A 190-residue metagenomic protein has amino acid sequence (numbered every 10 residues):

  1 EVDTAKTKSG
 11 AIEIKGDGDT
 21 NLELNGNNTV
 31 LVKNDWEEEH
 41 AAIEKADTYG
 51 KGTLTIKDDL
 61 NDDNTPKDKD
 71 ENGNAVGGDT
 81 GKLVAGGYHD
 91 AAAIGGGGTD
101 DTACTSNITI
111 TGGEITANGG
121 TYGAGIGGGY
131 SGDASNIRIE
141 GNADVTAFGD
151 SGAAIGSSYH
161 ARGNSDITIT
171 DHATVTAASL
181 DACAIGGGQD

Functional and structural regions predicted by a protein language model:
A5, S9-K33, H40-G87, A93-G119 (+3 more regions): Surface-exposed loop/turn motifs in large extracellular/passenger domains
Y122-G123, S151, L180-A182: Conserved mixed alpha/beta catalytic, RNA-binding, or beta-rich assembly cores of soluble enzyme, regulatory
